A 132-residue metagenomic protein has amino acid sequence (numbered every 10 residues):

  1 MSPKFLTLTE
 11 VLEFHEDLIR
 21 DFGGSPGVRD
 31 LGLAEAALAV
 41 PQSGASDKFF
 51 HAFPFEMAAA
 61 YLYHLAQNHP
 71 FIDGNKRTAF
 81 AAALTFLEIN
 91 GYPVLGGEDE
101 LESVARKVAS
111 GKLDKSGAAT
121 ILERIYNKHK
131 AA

Functional and structural regions predicted by a protein language model:
M1-A132: FIC/Doc superfamily catalytic core
